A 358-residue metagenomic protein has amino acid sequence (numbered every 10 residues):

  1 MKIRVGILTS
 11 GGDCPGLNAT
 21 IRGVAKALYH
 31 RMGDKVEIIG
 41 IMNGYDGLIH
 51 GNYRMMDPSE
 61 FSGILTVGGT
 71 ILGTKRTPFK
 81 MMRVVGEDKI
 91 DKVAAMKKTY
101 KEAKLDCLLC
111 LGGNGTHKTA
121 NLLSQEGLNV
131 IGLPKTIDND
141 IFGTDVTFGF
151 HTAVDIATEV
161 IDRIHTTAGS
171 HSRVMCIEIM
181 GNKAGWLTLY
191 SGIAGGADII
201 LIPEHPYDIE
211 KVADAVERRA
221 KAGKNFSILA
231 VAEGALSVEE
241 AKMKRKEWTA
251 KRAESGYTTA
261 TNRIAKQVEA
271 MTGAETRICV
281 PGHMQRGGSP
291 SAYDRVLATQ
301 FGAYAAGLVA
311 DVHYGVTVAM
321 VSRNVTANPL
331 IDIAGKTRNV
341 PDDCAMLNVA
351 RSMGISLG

Functional and structural regions predicted by a protein language model:
M1-T9, T20-K104, G115, L236-K242 (+5 more regions): A cross-family phosphate/adenosyl-ligand binding-site feature
L8-N18, M180: Short, glycine-rich nucleotide/cofactor-binding loops
S10-D13, I41-D46, R76-T77, G113-T116 (+6 more regions): Short, ordered loop/turn segments at secondary-structure junctions
T20-V24, N114-L128, T188: Short Gly/Thr/Asp-enriched flexible loops that form oxyanion-binding sites at enzyme active sites
M32-G33, L123-T147, H151-V154, L201-D208: Short, acidic/small-residue loops that bind anionic groups at enzyme active sites
T99, C110-G112, A120-L122, F150-H171 (+1 more regions): Accessory alpha-helical/coil subdomains and C-terminal extensions that flank or cap enzyme catalytic cores
A298-A310: Flexible loop/turn connectors
